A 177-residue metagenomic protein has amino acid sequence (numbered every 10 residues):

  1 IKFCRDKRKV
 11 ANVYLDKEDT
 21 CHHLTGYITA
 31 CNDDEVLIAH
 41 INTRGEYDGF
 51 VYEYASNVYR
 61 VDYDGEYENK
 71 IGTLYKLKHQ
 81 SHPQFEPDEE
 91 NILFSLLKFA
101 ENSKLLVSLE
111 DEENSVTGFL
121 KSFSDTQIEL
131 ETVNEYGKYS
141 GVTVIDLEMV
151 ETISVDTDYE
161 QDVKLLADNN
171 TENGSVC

Functional and structural regions predicted by a protein language model:
I1-H23, L37, N42-E113, N134-C177: Short glycine-rich, low-complexity segments
H22-T29, V116-S122: Short beta-strand-centered aromatic/proline hotspots
I28-V36: N-terminal mature ectodomain segment of secretory-pathway/periplasmic proteins
E35-I38, T126-E131: Short aromatic-glycine-enriched beta-strand elements
